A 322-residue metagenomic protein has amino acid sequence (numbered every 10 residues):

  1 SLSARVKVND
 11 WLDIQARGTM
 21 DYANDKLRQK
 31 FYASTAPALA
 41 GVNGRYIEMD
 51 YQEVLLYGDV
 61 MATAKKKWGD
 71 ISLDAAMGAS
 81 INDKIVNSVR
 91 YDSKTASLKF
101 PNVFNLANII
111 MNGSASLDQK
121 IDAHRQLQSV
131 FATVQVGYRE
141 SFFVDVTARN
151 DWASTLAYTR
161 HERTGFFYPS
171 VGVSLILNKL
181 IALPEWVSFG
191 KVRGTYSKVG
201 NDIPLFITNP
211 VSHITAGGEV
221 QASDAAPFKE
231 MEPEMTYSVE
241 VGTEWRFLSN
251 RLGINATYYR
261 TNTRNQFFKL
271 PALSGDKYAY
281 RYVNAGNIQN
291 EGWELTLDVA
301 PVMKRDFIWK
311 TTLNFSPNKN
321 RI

Functional and structural regions predicted by a protein language model:
S1-F31, G41-I322: Extracellular/periplasmic, surface-exposed regions of secreted and cell-surface proteins
P37-A38: N-terminal, polar/charged subdomain of small-to-medium soluble alpha/beta proteins
